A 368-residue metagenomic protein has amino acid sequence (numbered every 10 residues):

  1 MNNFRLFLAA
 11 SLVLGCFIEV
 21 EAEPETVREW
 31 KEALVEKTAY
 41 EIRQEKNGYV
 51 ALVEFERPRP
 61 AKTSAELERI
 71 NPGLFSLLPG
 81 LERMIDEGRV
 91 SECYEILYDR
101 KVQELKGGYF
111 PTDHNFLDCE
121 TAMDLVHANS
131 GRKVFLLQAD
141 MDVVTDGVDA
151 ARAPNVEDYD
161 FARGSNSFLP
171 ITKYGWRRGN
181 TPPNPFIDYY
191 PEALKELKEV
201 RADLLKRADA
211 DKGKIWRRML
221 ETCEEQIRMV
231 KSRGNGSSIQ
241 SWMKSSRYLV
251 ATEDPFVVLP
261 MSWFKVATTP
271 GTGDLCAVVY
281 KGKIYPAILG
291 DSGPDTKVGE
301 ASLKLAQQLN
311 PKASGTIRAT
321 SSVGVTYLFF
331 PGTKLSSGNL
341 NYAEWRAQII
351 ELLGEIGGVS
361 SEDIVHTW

Functional and structural regions predicted by a protein language model:
M1-F7: Bacterial N-terminal signal peptides that target proteins for export
A9-G15: Bacterial N-terminal signal peptides
I18-A22: Sec/Tat signal peptide C-region and signal peptidase I cleavage site
E23-K283, L309-A313, P331-S360: Cell wall/extracellular polymer interaction/catalysis modules
Y285-G293: Short beta-strand-centered aromatic/proline hotspots
D295-L305: Short, solvent-exposed secondary-structure boundary/capping segments
L305, L309-A319: Aromatic- and Lys/Arg-enriched surface recognition patch
V359-W368: Short, solvent-exposed mixed-charge patches
